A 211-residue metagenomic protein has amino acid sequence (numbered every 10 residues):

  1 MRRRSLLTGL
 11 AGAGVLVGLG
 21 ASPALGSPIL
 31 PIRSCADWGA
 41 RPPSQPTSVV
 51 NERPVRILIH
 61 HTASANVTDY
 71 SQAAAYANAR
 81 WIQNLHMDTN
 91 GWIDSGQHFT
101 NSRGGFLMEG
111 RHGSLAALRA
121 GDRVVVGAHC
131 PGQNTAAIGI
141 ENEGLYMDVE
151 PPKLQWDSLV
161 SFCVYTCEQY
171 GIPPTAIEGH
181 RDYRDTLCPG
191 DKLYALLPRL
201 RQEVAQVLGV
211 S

Functional and structural regions predicted by a protein language model:
R2, L6-T8, G14, L19 (+3 more regions): Basic/polar, cationic surfaces and motifs that engage anionic cell-wall and phosphate/carboxylate ligands
E52-T89: Active-site acidic/histidine clusters and adjacent loop/turn architecture that either coordinate catalytic ions
